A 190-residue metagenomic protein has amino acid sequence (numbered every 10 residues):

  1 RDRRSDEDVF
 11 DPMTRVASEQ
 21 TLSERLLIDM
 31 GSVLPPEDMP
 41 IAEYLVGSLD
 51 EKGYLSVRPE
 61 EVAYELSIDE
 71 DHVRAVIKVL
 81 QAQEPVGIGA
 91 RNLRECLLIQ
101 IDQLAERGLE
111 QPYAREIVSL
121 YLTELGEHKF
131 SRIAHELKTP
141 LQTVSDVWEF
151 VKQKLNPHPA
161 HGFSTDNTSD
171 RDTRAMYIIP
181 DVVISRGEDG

Functional and structural regions predicted by a protein language model:
R1-G190: Transcription initiation cofactors for RNA polymerase, centered on bacterial and plant organellar sigma factors
